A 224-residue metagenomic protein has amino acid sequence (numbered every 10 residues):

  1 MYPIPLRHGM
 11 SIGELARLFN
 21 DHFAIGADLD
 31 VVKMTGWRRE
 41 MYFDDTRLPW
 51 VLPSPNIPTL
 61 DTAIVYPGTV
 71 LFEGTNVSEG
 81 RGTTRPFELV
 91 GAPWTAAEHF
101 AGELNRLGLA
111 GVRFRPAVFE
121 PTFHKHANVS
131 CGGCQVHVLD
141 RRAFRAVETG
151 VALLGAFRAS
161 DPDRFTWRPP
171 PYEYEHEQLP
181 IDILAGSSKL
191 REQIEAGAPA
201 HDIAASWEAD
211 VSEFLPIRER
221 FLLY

Functional and structural regions predicted by a protein language model:
M1-T69: Conserved anion/nucleotide-ligand pocket segment
A16-L18, V65, T69-N76, P116-F123: Glycine-rich, charged/polar anion/phosphate-binding loops that engage phosphate groups from diverse ligands
L18-I25, E103, L107, A156 (+2 more regions): Structured segments of extracytoplasmic/periplasmic soluble domains in secreted or envelope-associated proteins
A24, G80-T84, V129-C131: Short gly/pro-enriched beta-turn/loop segments at secondary-structure junctions
P49-H99: Active-site-lining helix/loop region of Rossmann-like oxidoreductase modules
A92-A204: Conserved functional hotspot residues or short segments at active or partner-binding sites across diverse domains
L190-Y224: C-terminal regions of mature proteins
